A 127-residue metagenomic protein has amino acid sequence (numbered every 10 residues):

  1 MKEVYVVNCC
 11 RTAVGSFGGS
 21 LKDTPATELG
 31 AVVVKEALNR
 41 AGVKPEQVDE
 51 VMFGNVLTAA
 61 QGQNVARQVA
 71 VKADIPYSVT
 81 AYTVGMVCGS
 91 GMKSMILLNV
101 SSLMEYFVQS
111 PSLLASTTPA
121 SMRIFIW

Functional and structural regions predicted by a protein language model:
M1-E3, V84, S101, E105 (+1 more regions): Low-complexity, intrinsically disordered short peptide segments enriched in small/polar/basic residues
M1-V79, P111, A115-A120, W127: Conserved "HGTGT" condensation-loop signature of ketosynthase/thiolase-family condensing enzymes that catalyze
A66, A70, A81, M92-M95 (+1 more regions): Generic internal hydrophobic packing segments that stabilize the cores of diverse globular domains
S78-C88: Short pre-catalytic strand/loop immediately N-terminal to key active-site residues, enriched for Gly-Thr
M86-V108: Active-site-proximal alpha-helical scaffold in enzymes
M95, R123-F125: Generic short N-terminal amphipathic or hydrophobic helices
